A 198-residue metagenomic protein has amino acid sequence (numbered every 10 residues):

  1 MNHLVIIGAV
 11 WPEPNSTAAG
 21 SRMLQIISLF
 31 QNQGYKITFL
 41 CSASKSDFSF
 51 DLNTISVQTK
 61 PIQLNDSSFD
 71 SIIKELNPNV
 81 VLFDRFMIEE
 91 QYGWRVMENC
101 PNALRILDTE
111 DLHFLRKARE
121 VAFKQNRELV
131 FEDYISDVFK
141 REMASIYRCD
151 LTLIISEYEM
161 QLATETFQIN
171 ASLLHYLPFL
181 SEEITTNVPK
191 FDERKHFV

Functional and structural regions predicted by a protein language model:
M1-S49: N-terminal subdomain of nucleotide-sugar transferases
V5-I6, C149, L153, T185 (+1 more regions): Conserved donor-binding/catalytic core segment of Leloir-type glycosyltransferases
E13, L107-S136, D192: Acceptor-binding helix/loop patch of EC 2.4 sugar-transfer enzymes, predominantly nucleotide-sugar-dependent
A19, D84, I154-S156: Replace "coordinates the UDP/GDP/TDP-sugar" with "coordinates nucleotide-activated sugar donors
D47-S68: Conserved nucleotide-sugar phosphate-binding/catalytic loop shared by glycosyltransferases and other
I73-Q91, I106: Short N-terminal targeting/anchoring amphipathic segment
C100-R105, A171-S172: A short helix->loop->beta-strand "cap" motif at the edges of active sites that frequently abuts
R148-S181: Helix-loop-beta element that forms the nucleotide-linked donor phosphate-binding surface in glycosyltransferases
